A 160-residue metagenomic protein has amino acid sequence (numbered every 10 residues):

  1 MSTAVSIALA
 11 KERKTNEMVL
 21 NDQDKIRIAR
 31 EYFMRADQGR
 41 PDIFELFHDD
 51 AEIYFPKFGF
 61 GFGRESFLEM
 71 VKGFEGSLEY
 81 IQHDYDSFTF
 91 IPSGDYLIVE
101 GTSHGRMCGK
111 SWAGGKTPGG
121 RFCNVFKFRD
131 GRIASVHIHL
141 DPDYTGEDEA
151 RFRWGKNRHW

Functional and structural regions predicted by a protein language model:
S2-D49, W154-W160: Short, low-complexity N-terminal intrinsically disordered segments enriched in polar/charged residues
D24, P41-G94: A solvent-exposed, acidic/Ser-Thr-rich amphipathic alpha-helical stretch
A29-Y32, D42-F44, A51, G63 (+4 more regions): Hydrophobic pocket/interface hotspot
S77-Y80, G105-T117: Short, cysteine-centered beta-strand-loop-beta hairpins and adjacent loop/turn segments enriched in charged/polar
H83-Y85, T117-C123: Short, surface-exposed coil-to-beta transition loops
P92-M107: A short hydrophobic beta-strand element
G109-W112, Y144-F152: A short, polar/proline- and glycine-enriched secondary-structure boundary/capping micro-motif
R121-E149: Short beta-strand edge/turn micro-motifs at domain boundaries
